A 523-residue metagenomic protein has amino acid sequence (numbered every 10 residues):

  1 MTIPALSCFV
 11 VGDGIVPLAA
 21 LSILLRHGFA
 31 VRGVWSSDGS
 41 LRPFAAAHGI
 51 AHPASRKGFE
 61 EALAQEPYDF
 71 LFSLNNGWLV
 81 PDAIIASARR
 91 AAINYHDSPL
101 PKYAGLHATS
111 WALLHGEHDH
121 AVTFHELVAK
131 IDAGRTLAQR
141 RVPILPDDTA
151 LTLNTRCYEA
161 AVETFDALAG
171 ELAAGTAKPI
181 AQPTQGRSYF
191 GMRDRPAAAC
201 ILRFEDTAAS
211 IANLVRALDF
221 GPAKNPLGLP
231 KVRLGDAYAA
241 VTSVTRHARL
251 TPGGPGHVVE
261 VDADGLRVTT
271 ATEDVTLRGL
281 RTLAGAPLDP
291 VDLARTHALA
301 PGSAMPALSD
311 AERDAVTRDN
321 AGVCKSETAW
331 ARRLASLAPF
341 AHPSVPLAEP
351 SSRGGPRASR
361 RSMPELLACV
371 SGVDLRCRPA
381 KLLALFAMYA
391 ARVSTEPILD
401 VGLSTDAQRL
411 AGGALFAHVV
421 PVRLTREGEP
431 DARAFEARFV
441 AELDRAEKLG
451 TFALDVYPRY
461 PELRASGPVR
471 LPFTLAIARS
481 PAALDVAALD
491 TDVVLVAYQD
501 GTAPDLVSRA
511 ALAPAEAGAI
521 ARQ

Functional and structural regions predicted by a protein language model:
M1-S37, P43: N-terminal Rossmann-like dinucleotide-binding module
F29, R135-R141, Y189-A199, A307-V316 (+5 more regions): Acyl/amide activation-and-transfer machinery of modular secondary-metabolite enzymes
F70-G191: Donor/substrate-binding cores of folate-linked one-carbon enzymes
L172, A298-S309, R333-P343, K448 (+2 more regions): A short N-terminal helical cap/helix-turn-helix that marks the beginning of AMP-binding/adenylate-forming
Q185-A304: Internal anion-binding site segments
A315-L375, T451, E462: Flexible, P/S/T/G-rich "lid" or insertion loops adjacent to the active sites of thioester-utilizing
G372-P379, V393-V486, D490, A513: His-Asp-centered acyl/peptidyl-transfer active-site segments
P397-S404, A487-Q523: Extended, hydrophobic beta-loop-alpha segments that form or line the acyl/peptidyl-thioester binding and transfer paths
